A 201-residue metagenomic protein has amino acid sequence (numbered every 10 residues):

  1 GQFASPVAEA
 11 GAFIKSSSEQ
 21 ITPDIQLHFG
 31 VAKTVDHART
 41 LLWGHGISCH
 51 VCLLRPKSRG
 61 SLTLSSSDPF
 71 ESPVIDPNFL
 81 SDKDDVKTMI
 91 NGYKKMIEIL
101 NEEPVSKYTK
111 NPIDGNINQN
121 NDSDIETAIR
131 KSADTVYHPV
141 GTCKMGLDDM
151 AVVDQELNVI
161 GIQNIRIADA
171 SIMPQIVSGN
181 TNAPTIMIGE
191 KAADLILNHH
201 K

Functional and structural regions predicted by a protein language model:
G1-P184, A192-K201: FAD-dependent oxidoreductase catalytic-site/capping-region signature
